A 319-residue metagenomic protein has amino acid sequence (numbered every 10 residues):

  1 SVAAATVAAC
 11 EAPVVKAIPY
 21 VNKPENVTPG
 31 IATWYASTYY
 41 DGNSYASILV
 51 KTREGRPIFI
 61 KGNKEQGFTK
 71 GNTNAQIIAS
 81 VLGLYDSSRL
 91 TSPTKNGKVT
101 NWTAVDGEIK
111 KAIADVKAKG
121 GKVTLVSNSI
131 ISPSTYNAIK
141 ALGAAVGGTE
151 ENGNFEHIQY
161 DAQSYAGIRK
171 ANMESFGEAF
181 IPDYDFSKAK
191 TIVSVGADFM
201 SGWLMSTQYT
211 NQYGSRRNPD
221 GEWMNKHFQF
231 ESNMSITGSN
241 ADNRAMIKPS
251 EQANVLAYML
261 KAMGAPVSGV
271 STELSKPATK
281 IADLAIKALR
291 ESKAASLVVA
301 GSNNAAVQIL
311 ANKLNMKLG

Functional and structural regions predicted by a protein language model:
S1-T272, D283: N-terminal export/assembly segments and adjacent metallocofactor-ligating motifs of anaerobic energy-metabolism
N243-G319: Active-site phosphate/pyrophosphate-binding segments
